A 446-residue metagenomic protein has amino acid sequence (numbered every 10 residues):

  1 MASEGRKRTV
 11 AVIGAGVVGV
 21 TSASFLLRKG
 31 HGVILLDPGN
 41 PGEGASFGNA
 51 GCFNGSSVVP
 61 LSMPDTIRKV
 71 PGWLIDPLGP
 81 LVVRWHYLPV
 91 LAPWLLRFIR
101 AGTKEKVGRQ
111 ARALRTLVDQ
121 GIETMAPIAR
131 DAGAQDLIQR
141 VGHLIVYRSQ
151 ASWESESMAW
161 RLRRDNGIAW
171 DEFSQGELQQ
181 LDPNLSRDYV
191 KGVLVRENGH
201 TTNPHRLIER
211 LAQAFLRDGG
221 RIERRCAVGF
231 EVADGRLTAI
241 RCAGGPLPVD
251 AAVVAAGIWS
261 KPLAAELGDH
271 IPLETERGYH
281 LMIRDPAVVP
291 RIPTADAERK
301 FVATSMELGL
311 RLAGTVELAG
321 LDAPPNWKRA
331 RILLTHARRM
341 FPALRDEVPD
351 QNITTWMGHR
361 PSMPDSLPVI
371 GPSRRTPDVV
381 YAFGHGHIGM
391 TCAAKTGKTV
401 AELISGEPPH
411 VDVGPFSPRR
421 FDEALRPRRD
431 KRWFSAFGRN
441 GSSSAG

Functional and structural regions predicted by a protein language model:
R8-L35: N-terminal Rossmann-like FAD-binding beta1-loop-alpha1 element of flavoenzymes
R28-G48: Glycine-rich FAD pyrophosphate-binding loop
N49-C52, S57, L61-A101, G229-L237 (+2 more regions): Active-site substrate-recognition segment that forms the wall of the catalytic cavity or substrate channel
A50-Q175: Dinucleotide-binding Rossmann-like beta1-alpha1 core, especially the glycine-rich loop that anchors the ADP
R109-I122, I145-S155, Q180-L181, L194-Q213 (+2 more regions): Short beta-strand to alpha-helix junction loop
E154-N166, D188-D250: Helical element adjacent to the flavin cofactor pocket in flavoenzyme catalytic cores
P204, E298, P342-G446: C-terminal catalytic lobe of FAD-dependent flavoproteins
